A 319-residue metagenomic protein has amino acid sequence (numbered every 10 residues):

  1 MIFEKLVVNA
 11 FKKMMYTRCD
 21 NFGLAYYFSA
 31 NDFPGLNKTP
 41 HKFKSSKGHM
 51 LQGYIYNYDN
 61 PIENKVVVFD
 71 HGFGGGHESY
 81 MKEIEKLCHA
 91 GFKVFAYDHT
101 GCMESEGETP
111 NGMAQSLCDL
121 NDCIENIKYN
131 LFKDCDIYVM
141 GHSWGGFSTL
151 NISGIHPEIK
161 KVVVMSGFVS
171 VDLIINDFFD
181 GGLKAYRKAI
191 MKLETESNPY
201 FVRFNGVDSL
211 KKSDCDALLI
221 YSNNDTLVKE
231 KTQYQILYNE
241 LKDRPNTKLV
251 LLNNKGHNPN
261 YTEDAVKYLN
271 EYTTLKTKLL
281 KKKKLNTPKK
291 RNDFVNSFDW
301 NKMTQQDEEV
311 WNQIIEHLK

Functional and structural regions predicted by a protein language model:
M1-K44, L51-I55, K276-D293: An N-terminal hydrophobic leader/cap segment in hydrolases
F73-K86, H99, K231: The serine-hydrolase catalytic nucleophile loop
G74-H77, C102-L131: Catalytic nucleophile-loop/oxyanion-hole region of alpha/beta-hydrolase and closely related hydrolase-like folds
I84-E106: Conserved alpha/beta-hydrolase
N151-V202: Hydrolase active-site cap/lid region
S213, L219-D225: Short beta-strand/loop motif that positions the catalytic acidic residue of the alpha/beta-hydrolase fold
C215, K229-E240, D264: Short alpha-helix in the alpha/beta-hydrolase fold that links the catalytic acid
P245-K319: C-terminal catalytic histidine-bearing segment of alpha/beta-hydrolase fold enzymes
